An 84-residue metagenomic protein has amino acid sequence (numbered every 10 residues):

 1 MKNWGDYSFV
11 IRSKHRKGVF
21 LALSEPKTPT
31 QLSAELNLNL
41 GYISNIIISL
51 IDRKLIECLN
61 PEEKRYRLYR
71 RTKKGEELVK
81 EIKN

Functional and structural regions predicted by a protein language model:
M1-K17: Short alpha-helical segments that sit at the start of domains
K14-A22, E77: Pre-recognition alpha-helix immediately N-terminal to the DNA-recognition helix within helix-turn-helix or winged-helix
A22, L55-I56, K80: Short, Lys/Arg-enriched C-terminal cap helix and immediately downstream tail that follows
S24-Q31: Short capping segments at the starts of secondary-structure elements
L32-L36: A short acidic, leucine-rich amphipathic alpha-helix
L38-D52: Short amphipathic alpha-helical interaction segments
R53-E63: Beta-hairpin "wing" of winged helix-turn-helix
E63-I82: Basic, amphipathic "hinge/linker" alpha-helix immediately C-terminal to the N-terminal HTH DNA-binding motif
